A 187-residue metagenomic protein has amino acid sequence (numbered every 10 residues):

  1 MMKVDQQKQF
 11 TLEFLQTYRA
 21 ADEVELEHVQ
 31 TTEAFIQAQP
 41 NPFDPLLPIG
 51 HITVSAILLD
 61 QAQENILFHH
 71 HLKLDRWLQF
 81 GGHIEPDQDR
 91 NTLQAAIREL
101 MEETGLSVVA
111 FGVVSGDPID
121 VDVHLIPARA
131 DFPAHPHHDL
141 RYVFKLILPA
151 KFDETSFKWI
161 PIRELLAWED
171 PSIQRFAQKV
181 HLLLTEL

Functional and structural regions predicted by a protein language model:
M2-H28, T104: Predominantly extracellular/luminal regions of secreted and cell-surface proteins, especially disulfide-bonded
T17-S55: Acidic, metal-coordinating catalytic segment for phosphate/diphosphate chemistry, firing primarily on the Nudix
H51, H71, P133-H137: Histidine-centered active-site/metal-ligand motif
V54, E64, H138-L140, T155: Change "...and in nucleic-acid phosphodiester-cleaving endonucleases..." to "...and in nucleic-acid processing enzymes
E64-E102, L106: Conserved Nudix-box catalytic region and its N-terminal flanking loop in Nudix hydrolases and closely related
G105-P149: Active-site segment of metal-dependent pyrophosphate-handling enzymes, primarily the Nudix hydrolase catalytic core
R141-K145, A150-V180: NUDIX/MutT-family hydrolases
